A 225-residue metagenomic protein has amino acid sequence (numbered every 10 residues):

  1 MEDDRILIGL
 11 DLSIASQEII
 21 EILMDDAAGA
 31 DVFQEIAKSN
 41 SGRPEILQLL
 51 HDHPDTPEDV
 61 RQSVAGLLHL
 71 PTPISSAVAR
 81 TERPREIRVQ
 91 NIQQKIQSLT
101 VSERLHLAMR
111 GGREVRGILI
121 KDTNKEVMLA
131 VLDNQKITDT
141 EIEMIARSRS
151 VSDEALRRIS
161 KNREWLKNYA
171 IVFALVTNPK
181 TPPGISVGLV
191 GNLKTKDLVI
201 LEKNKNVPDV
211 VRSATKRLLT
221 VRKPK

Functional and structural regions predicted by a protein language model:
M1-K225: Alpha-helical scaffold segments
